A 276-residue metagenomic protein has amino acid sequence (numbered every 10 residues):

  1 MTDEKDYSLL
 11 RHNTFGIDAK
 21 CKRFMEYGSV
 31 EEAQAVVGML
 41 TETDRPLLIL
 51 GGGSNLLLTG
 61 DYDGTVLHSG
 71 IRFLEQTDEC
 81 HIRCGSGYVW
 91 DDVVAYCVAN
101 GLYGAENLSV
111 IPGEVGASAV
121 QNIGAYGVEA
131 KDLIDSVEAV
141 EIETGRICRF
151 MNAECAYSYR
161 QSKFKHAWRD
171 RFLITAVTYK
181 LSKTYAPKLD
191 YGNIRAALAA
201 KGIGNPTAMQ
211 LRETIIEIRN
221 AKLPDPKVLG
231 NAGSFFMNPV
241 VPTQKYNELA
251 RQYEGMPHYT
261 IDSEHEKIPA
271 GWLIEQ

Functional and structural regions predicted by a protein language model:
M1-E143: Anion-binding (especially nucleotide phosphate/pyrophosphate-binding) glycine-rich loop and adjoining beta-alpha core
E4-K5, R11-I17, L56, I147-Q276: Phosphate/pyrophosphate- and phosphate-bearing ligand-binding catalytic cores of soluble enzymes
